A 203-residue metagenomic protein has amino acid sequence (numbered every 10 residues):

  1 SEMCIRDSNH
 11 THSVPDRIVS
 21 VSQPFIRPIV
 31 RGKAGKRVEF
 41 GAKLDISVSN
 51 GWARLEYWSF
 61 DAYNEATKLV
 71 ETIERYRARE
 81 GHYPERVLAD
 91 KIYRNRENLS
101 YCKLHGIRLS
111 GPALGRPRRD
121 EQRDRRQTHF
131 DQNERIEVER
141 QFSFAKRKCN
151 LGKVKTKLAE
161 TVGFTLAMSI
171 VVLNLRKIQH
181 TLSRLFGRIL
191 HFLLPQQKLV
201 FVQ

Functional and structural regions predicted by a protein language model:
E2-I5: Short, small-residue-biased leader/transition segments that mark boundaries at the very start of proteins
N9, D16, T128-Q203: Basic, amphipathic alpha-helical segments enriched in Lys/Arg and hydrophobic/aromatic residues
H12-D45: Active-site cores of enzymes that catalyze phosphoryl transfer or operate on phosphate-rich substrates
K33-G35, Y57-N64, R125-N133, K157-T161: Short, contiguous acidic/charged loop-to-helix segments that flank catalytic cores in large enzymes
K33-R79: Electropositive, glycine- and tryptophan-enriched low-complexity nucleic-acid-binding patches
F40-W52, A113-R118, Q141-A145: A glycine-rich, aromatic-flanked flexible loop/lid motif
I46, L69, P84-N95, C102 (+3 more regions): Short, conserved catalytic/metal-binding motifs centered on acidic residues
R118-R125: Short, charged, surface-exposed secondary-structure boundary motifs
